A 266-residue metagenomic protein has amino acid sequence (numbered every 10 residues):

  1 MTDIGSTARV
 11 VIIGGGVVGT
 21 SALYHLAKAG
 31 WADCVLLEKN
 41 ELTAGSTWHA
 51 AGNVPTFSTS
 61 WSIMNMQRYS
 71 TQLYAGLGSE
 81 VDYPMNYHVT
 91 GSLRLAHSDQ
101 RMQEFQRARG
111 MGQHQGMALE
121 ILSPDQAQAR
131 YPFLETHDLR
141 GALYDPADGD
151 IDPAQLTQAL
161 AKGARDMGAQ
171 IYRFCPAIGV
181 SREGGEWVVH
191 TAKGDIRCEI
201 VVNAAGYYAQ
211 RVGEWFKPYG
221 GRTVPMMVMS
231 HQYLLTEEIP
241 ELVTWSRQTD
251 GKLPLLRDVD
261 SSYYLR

Functional and structural regions predicted by a protein language model:
I4-T7, M85-R94, A108, Q115 (+2 more regions): Helix-loop-beta segment of a Rossmann-like dinucleotide-binding subdomain
I4-V18, V35: Beta1/beta-strand and adjacent pyrophosphate-binding region of the FAD-binding site in flavoprotein oxidoreductases
V18, L42, Y208: Conserved Rossmann-like nucleotide-cofactor binding loop
S21, V180-R266: Flavin-dependent oxidoreductases
L23, A27-K28, G163: Gly/Ala-rich phosphate-binding loop of Rossmann-like dinucleotide-binding domains, activating on the conserved
A27-W48: Glycine-rich FAD pyrophosphate-binding loop
G52-R130, D260-L265: Dinucleotide-binding Rossmann-like beta1-alpha1 core, especially the glycine-rich loop that anchors the ADP
P124-D125, R173-W187: A conserved short coil-to-beta-strand element within the FAD-binding core of flavoproteins
